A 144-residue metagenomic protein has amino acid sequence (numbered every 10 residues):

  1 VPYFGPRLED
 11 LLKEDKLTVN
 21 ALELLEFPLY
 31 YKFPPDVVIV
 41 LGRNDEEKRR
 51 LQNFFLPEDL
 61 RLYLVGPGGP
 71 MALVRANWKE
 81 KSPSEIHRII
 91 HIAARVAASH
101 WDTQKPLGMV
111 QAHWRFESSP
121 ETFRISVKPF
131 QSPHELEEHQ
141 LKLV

Functional and structural regions predicted by a protein language model:
V1-E58, Y63, H100: Nucleotide-activated chemistry modules centered on ATP-dependent adenylation/adenylyltransferase
D15, M71-V144: Duplex nucleic acid-engaging cores and interfaces of nucleic-acid transaction enzymes
F33, L64-G66, W114-S119: Short acidic, glycine-rich loop/turn motifs
D36, D59, G69, M109-Q111: Broad gene-expression machinery/nucleic-acid interaction feature
V38, N44-E47, P67-G69, N77-E80 (+1 more regions): Short, glycine-/Ser/Thr-/acidic-enriched flexible segments
